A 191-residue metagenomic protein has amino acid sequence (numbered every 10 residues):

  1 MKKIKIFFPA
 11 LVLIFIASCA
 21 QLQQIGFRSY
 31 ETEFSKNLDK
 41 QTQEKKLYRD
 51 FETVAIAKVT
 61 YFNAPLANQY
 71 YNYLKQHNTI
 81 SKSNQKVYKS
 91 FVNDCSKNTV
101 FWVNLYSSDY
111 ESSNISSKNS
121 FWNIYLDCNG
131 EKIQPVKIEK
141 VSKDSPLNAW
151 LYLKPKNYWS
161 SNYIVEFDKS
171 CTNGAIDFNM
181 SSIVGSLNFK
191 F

Functional and structural regions predicted by a protein language model:
M1-F8: Bacterial N-terminal signal peptides that target proteins for export
F15-S18: C-terminal motif of bacterial Sec signal peptides marking the signal peptidase cleavage site
A20-F191: Conserved functional micro-motifs across diverse proteins
